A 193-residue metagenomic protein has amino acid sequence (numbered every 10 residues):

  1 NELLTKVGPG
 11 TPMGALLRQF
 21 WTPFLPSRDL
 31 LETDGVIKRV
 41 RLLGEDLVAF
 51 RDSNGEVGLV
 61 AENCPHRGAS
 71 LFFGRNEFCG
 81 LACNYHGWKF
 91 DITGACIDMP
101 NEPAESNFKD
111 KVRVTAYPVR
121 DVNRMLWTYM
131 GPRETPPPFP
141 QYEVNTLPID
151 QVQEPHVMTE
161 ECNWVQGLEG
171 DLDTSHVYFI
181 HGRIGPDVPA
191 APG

Functional and structural regions predicted by a protein language model:
N1-V57, F72, E77-F78, D91-G193: Rieske [2Fe-2S] iron-sulfur-binding subdomain
L59, A82: Short alpha-helical catalytic segment bearing the HExxH-like zincin motif of zinc-dependent metalloproteases
E62-N63, I180: Acidic-aromatic substrate-binding/catalytic surfaces of carbohydrate-active enzymes
C64, C83: Short cysteine-rich clusters marking metal-coordination/redox-active sites
R67-S70, K89: Cys/His-rich metal-chelating microdomains
